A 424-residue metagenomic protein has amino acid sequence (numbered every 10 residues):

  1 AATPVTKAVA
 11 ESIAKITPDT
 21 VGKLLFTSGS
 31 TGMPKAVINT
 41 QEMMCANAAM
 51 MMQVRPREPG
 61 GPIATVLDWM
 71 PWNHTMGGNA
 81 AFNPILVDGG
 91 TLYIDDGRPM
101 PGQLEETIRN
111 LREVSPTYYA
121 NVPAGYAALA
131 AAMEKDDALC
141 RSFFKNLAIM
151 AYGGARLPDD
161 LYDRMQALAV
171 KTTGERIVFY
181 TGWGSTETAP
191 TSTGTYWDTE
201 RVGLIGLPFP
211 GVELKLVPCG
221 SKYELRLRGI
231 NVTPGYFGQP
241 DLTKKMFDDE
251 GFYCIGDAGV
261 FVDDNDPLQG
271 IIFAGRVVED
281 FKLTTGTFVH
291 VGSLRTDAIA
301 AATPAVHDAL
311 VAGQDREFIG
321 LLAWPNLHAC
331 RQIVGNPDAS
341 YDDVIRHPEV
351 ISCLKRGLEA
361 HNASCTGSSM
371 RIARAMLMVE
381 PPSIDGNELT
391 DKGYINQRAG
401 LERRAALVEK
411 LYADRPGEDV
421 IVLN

Functional and structural regions predicted by a protein language model:
A2-F26, M33, E58-T65: Conserved pre-ATP/AMP-binding loop-to-beta segment of ANL
G22-A49: Conserved AMP-binding A3 loop
C45-D68, W72-R141: Conserved AMP-binding/adenylation subdomain of ANL enzymes
M70-H74, P218-G220, I230-N231, V260-P267 (+6 more regions): AMP-binding (ANL) adenylation modules
D88-G90, I108, T117-N121, A130-L204 (+2 more regions): Gly/Ser/Thr-rich phosphate-binding loop
Y223-L283, V420: Conserved ATP-binding/catalytic segment of the ANL
V232, P267-D297, C330-P348, S368-S369 (+1 more regions): Adenylate-forming
F281, H307-A312, E317, A323 (+1 more regions): Conserved C-terminal "lid"/linker of ANL adenylate-forming enzymes
